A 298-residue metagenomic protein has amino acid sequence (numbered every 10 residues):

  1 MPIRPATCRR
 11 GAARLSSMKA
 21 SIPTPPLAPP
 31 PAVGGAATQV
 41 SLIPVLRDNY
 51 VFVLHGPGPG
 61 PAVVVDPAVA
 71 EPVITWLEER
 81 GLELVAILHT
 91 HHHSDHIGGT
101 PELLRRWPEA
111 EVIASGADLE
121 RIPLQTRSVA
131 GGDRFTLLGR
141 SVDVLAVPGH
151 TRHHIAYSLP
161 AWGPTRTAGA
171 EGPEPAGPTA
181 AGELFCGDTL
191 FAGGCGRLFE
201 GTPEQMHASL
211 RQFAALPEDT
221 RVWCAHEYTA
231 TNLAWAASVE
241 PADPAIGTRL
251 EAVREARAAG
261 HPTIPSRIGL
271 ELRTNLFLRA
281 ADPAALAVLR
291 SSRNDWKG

Functional and structural regions predicted by a protein language model:
M1-M18, S158, P173-P175, C186: Intrinsically disordered, low-complexity proline-rich regions
R4, C8-L82, E102, W107 (+1 more regions): Zn-dependent metallo-beta-lactamase
K19-L27, T167, R211-R221, Y228-G298: Accessory terminal helices/loops
R47, A62, V69-A146, P160-G172 (+2 more regions): Active-site HxH/HxHxD metal-binding segment of metal-dependent hydrolases
L54, D66, H91, L103 (+6 more regions): Divalent metal-coordination and catalytic microenvironments
L54-H55, S158-P160, A236-A237: Short beta-strand-to-turn element immediately C-terminal to the catalytic PLP-Schiff-base lysine in fold type I
P67-V69, H92, A117-D118, H150-T151 (+4 more regions): Active-site metal-binding loops of divalent metal-dependent hydrolases
G194-T220: Active-site-adjacent loop/tail segments of enzyme domains
